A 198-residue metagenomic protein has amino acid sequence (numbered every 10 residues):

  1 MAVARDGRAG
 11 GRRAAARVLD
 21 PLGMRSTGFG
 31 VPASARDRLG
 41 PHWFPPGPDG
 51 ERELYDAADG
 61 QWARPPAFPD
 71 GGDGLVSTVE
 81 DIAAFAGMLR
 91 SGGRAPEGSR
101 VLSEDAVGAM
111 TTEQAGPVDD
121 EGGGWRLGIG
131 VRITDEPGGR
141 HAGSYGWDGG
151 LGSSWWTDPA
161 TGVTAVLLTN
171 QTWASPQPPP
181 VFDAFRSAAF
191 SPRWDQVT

Functional and structural regions predicted by a protein language model:
M1-A142: Short, surface-exposed loop or secondary-structure junction motifs that flank catalytic or metal-binding residues
P46, T157-D158: Hydrophobic alpha-helical segments, especially N-terminal targeting/anchoring helices
A83, G87, S153, T161 (+1 more regions): C-terminal helical cap and adjacent loop that interface with cofactors, partners, or active-site loops
L89, Q171-T172: Short, glycine/serine-rich, charged loops/turns that create anion-binding and catalytic segments at active sites
G149-L151: Short, small/polar residue-rich loop motifs at catalytic or cofactor-binding pockets
W155-W156, G162-Q171: Short, well-ordered beta-strand elements
T172-T198: Generic C-terminus detector
